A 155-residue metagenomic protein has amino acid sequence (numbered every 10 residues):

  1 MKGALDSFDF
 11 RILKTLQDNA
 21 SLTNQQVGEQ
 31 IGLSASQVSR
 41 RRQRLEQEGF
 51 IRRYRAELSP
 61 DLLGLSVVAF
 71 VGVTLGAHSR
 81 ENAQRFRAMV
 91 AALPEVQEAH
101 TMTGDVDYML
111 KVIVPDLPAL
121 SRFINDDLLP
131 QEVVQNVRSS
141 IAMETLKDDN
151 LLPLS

Functional and structural regions predicted by a protein language model:
M1-S155: A compositional/biophysical signature of low hydrophobicity enriched in polar/charged and small residues
